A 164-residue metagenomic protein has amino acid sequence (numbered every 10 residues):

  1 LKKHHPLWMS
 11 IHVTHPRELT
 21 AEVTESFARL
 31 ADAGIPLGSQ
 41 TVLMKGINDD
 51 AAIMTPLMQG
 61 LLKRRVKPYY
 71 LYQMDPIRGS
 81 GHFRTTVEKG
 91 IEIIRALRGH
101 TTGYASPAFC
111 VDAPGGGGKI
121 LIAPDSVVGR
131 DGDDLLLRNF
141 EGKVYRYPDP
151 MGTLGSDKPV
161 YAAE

Functional and structural regions predicted by a protein language model:
L1-T101: Conserved AdoMet/S-adenosylmethionine-binding subsite of the radical SAM
L62-E164: Auxiliary Fe-S-binding modules of radical SAM enzymes
